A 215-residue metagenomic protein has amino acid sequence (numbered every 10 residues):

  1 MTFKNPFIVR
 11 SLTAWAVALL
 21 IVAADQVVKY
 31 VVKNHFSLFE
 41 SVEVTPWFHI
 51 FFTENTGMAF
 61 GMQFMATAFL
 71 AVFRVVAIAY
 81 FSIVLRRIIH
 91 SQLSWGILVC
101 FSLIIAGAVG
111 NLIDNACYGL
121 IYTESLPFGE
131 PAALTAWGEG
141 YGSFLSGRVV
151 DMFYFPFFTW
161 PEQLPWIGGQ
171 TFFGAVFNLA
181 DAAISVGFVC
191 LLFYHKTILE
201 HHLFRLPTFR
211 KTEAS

Functional and structural regions predicted by a protein language model:
M1-S215: Alpha-helical transmembrane bundles and membrane-interface segments of multipass inner-membrane proteins
